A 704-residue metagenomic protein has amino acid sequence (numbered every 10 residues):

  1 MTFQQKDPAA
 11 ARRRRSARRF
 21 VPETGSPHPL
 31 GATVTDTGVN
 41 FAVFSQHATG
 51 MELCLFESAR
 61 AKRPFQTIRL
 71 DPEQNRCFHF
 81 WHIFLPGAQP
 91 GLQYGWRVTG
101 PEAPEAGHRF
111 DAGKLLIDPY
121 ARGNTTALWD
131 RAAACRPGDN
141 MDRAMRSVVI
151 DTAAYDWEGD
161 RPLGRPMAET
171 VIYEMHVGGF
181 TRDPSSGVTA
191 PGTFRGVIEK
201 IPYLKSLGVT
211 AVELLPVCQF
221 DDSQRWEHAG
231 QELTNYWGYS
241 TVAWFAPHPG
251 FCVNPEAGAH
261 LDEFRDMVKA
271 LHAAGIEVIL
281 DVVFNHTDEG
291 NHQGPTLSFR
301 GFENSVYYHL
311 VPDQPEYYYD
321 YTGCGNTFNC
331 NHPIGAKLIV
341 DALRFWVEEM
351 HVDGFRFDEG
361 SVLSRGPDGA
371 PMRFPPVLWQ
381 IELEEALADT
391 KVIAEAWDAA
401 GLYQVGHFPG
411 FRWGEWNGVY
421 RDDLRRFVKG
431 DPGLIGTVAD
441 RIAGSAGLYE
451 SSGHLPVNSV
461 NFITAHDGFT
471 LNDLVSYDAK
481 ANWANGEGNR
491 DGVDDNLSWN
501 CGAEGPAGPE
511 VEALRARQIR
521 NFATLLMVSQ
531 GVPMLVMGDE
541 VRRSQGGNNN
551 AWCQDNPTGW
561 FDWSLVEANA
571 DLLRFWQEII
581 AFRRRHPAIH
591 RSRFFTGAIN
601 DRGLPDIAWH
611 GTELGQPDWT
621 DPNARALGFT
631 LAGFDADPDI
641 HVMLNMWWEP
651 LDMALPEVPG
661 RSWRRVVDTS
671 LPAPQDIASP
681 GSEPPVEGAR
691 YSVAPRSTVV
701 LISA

Functional and structural regions predicted by a protein language model:
T2-Y173, G178, E199, L204 (+3 more regions): Carbohydrate-interacting/catalytic domains
S45-H47, P72-Q74, G87-Q89, G100 (+17 more regions): Short, flexible loop/turn elements at secondary-structure junctions
E52, A103-G107, T181-D183, F220-R225 (+6 more regions): Short catalytic/ligand-binding loop motif for oxyanion handling, primarily in non-cytosolic enzymes, centered on
V98-G159, D222-T241, G294-Y321, N472-E487: Core domains of carbohydrate- and sulfate-ester-processing enzymes
L163-A168, N235-W237, D491: Short glycine/proline-enriched loop/turn "hinge" motifs that connect secondary-structure elements and lie
V171-Y173, V212, V278-L280, F355 (+2 more regions): Hydrophobic faces of well-ordered beta-strands that scaffold small-molecule active sites in alpha/beta enzyme cores
H176-R195, E199-V352, E359-L383, L402 (+1 more regions): Substrate-binding/active-site clefts of carbohydrate-active enzymes
H351, S364-P367, R373-M537, R542 (+7 more regions): Conserved alpha/beta catalytic core and glycan-binding cleft of carbohydrate-active enzymes
